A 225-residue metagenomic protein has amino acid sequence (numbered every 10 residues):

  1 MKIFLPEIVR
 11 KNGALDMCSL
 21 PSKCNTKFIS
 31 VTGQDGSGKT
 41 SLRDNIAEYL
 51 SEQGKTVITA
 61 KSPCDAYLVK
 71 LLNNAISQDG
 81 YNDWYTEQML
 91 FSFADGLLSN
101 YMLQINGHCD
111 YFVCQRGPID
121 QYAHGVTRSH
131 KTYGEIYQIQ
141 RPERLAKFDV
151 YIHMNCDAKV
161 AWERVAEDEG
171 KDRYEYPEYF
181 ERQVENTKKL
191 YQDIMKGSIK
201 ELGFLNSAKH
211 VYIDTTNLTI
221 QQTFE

Functional and structural regions predicted by a protein language model:
K2-K23, W162-E225: NTP-dependent small-molecule kinase module
V31: Hydrophobic anchor at the beta1->P-loop junction of P-loop NTPases
G36-S37: ATP-binding Walker
T40: Walker A/P-loop
E48-I58: Post-Walker A helix-loop "phosphate-sensing" segment adjacent to the P-loop in P-loop NTPases
S62-Y133: ATP-dependent small-molecule kinase phosphotransfer cores that center on conserved nucleotide phosphate-binding segments
Q121-D193: A glycine- and Lys/Arg-enriched "phosphate-lid" helix/loop adjacent to the NTP-binding pocket of small-molecule kinases
